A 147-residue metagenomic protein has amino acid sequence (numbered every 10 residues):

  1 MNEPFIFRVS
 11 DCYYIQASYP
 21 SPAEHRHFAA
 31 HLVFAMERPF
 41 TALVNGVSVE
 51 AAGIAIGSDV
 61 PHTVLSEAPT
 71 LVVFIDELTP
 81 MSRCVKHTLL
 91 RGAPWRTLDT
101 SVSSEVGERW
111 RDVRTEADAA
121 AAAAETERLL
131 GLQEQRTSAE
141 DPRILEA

Functional and structural regions predicted by a protein language model:
N2-G92: N-terminal regulatory/effector-sensing and dimerization cores that precede helix-turn-helix DNA-binding domains
D11, E37, D59, D76 (+4 more regions): Acidic-enriched, low-complexity/disordered segments with a strong bias for Aspartate over Glutamate
V33, F40-T41, V64, G92-W95 (+2 more regions): Intrinsically disordered, low-complexity regions
V72-A120: General nucleic-acid-binding
V102-V106, R111, T115-A147: A short, Lys/Arg-enriched amphipathic alpha-helix from helix-turn-helix/homeodomain DNA-binding modules
